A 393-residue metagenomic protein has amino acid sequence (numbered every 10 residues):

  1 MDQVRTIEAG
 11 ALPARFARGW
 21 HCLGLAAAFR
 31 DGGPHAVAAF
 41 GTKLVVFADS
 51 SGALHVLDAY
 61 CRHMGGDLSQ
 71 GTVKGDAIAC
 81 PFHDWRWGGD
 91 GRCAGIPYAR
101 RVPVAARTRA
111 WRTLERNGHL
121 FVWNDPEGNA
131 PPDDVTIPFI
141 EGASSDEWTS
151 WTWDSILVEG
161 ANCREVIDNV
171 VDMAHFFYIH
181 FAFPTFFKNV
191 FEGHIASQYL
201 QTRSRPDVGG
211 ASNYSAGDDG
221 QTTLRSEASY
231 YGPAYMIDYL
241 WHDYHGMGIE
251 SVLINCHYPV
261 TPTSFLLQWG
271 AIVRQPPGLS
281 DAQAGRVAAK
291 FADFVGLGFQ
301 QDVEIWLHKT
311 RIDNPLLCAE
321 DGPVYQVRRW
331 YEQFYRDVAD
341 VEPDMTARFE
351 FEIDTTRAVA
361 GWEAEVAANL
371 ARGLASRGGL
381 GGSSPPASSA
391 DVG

Functional and structural regions predicted by a protein language model:
D2-V4, E8-A9, C22-S145, V359-G393: Rieske [2Fe-2S] iron-sulfur-binding domain
R18-W20: Polybasic, low-complexity association/targeting segments
A53, P132-G393: C-terminal catalytic domain of Rieske-type non-heme iron oxygenases
